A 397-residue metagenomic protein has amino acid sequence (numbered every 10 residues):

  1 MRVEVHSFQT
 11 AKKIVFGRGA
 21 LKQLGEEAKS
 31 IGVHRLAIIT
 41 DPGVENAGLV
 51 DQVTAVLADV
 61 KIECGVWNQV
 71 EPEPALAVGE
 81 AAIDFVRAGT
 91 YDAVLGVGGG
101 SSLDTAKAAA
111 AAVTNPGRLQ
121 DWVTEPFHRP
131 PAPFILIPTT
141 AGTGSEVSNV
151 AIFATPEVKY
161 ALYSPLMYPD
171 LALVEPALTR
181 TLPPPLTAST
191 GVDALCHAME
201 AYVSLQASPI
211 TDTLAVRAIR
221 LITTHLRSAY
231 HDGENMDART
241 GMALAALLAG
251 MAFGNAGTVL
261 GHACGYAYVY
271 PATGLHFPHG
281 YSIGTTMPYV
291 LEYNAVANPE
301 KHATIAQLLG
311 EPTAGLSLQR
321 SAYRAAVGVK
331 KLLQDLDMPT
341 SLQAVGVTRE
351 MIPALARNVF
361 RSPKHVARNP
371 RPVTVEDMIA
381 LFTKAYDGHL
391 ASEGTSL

Functional and structural regions predicted by a protein language model:
M1-A93, L342: ATP/NTP phosphate-donor binding region
A77-A177: Glycine/threonine-rich beta-strand-loop-alpha-helix active-site module that forms ligand/phosphate-binding
G142, L247-I283, P363-V366: Glycine-rich phosphate/pyrophosphate-binding beta-alpha loops
V150-A256, P370: Carboxylate- and glycine-rich phosphate/diphosphate-binding segment that chelates Mg2+/Mn2+
L205-L214, A229-G241, A256-G261, F277-G280 (+5 more regions): Flexible, glycine/charged-enriched surface loops at secondary-structure junctions
P271-G274, G280-M351, A391, T395-L397: Gly/Pro-rich interdomain helix-loop hinge
T348-L397: Short, amphipathic C-terminal "tail helix"
